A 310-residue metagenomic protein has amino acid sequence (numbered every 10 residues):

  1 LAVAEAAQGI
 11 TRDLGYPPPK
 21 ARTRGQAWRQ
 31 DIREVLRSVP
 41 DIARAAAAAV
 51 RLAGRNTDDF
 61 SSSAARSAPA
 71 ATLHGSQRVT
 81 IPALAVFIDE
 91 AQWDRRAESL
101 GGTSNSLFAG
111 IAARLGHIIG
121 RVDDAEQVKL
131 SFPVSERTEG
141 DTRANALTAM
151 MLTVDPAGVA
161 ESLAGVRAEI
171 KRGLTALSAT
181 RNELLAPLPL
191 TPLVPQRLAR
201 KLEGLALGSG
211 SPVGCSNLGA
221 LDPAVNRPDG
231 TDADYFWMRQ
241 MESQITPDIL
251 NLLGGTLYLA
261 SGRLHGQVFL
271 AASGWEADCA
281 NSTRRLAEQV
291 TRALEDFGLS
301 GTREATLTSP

Functional and structural regions predicted by a protein language model:
L1-L253, A277-R284, E295-P310: Soluble acyl-CoA-dependent acyltransferase catalytic core bearing the H(X)4D motif
G255-L257: Structured mid-domain segments that build the active-site/substrate or prosthetic-cofactor binding neighborhood
L259, V268-W275: Short, well-ordered beta-strand elements
